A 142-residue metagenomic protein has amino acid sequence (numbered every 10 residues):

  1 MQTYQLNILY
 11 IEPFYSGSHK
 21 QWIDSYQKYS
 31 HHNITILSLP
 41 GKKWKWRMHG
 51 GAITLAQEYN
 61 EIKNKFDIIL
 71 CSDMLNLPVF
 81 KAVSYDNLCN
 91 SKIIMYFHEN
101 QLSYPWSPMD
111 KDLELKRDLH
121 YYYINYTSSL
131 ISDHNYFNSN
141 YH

Functional and structural regions predicted by a protein language model:
M1-K43, H49-I68: N-terminal subdomain of nucleotide-sugar transferases
L9, N60-V79, Y96, H134-Y136: Short N-terminal targeting/anchoring amphipathic segment
H19-Q21, W46-H49, V79-V83, P105-S107: A short acidic (Asp/Glu
W44-H49, K111-R117: Short, flexible loop segments at the rims of nucleotide/cofactor-binding pockets, characterized by
I69-N90, L102-Y104, Y121-I124: An aromatic- and histidine-rich active-site surface loop
F97-E114, D133: A short, histidine- and acid-enriched strand-loop-helix "catalytic/donor-clamping" loop that lines the nucleotide-sugar
L115-H134: Membrane-proximal helix-turn-helix segments that form the acceptor-binding/catalytic region of lipid-linked
Y141: Carbohydrate-associated surface elements
